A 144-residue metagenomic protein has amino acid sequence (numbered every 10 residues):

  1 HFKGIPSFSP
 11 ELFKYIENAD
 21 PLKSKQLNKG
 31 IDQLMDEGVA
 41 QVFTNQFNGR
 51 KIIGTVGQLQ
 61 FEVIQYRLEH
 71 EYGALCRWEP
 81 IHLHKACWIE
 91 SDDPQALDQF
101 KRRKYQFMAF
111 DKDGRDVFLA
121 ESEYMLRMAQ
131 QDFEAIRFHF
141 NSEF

Functional and structural regions predicted by a protein language model:
H1-F144: Structural and coupling elements of P-loop NTPases
